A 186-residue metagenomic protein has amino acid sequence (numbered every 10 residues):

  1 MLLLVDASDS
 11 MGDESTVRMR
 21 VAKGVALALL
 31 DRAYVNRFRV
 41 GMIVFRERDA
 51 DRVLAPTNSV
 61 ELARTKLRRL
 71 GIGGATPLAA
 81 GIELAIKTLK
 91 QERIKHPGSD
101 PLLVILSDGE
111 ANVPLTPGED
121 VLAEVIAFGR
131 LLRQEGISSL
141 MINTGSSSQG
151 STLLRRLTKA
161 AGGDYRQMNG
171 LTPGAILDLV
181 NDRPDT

Functional and structural regions predicted by a protein language model:
M1-P56, G81-L84, T88, P101-L106 (+1 more regions): Von Willebrand factor
M11, V35, R46-L84, V113 (+2 more regions): Short, charged loop segments at secondary-structure junctions
V17-V21, N58, P117-A123: Alpha-helix N-cap and loop-to-helix initiation/capping positions
A26, L30, L67, A85 (+3 more regions): Generic helix-packing signal
F38-R69, T88-I94, G118-E119, G150-L157 (+1 more regions): Short beta-strand-loop
P97-S99: Catalytic core regions of nucleotide second-messenger enzymes
E110-A160, R166: VWA/integrin I-like adhesion module and closely mimicked acidic/polar interface patches used
L157-T186: C-terminal helix of von Willebrand factor
